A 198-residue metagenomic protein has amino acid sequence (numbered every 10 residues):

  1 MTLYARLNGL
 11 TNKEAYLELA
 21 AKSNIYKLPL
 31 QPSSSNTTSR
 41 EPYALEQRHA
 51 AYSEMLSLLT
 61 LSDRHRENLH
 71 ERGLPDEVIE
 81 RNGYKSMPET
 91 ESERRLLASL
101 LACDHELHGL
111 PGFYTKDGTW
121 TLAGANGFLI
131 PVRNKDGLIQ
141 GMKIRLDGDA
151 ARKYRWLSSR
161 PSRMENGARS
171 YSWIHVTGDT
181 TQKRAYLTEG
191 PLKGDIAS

Functional and structural regions predicted by a protein language model:
M1-I25, T60-F128: Short, small/acidic-rich helices and loops at N termini and domain boundaries of DNA replication/processing enzymes
T11, Q47, G190-K193: Generic hydrophobic secondary-structure packing signal
S23-H49, D179-T181: Intrinsic-disorder/low-complexity linker and hinge segments
Q47-T60: Short, aromatic-enriched amphipathic alpha-helices that serve as compact interaction elements
Y52, Y84, Y154-W156: Aromatic side chains
S92-S198: Phosphate-handling DNA/RNA-contact segment within nucleic-acid enzymes
